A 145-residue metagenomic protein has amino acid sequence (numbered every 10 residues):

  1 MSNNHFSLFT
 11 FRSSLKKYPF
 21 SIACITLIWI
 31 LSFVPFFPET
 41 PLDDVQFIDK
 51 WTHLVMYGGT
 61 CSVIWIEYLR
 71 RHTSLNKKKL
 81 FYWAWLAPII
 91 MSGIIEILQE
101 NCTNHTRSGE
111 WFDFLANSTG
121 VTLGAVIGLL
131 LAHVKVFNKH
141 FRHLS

Functional and structural regions predicted by a protein language model:
S2-F112, S118-S145: Bulky hydrophobic segments
